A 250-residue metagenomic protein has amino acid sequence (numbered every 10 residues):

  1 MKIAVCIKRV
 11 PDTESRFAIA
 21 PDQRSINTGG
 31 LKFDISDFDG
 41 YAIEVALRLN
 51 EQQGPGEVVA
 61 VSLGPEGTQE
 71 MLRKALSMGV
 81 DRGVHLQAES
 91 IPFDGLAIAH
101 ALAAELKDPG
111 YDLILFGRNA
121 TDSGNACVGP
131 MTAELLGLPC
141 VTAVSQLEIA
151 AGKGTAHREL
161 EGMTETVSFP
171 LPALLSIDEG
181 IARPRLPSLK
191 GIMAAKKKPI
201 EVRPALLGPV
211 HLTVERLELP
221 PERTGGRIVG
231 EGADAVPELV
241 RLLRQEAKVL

Functional and structural regions predicted by a protein language model:
M1-L250: N-terminal glycine-rich FAD/FM-binding segment characteristic of electron-transfer flavoproteins
